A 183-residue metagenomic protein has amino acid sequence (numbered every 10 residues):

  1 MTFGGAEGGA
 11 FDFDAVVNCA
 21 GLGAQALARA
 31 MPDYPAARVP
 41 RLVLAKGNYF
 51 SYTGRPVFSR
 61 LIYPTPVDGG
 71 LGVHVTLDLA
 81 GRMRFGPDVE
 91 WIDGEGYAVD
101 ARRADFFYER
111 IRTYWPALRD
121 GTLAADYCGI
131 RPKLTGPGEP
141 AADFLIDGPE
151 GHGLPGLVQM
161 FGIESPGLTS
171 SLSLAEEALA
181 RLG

Functional and structural regions predicted by a protein language model:
M1, D88-I92, P155-I163: Helix-loop-beta segment of a Rossmann-like dinucleotide-binding subdomain
M1-D12: Conserved beta-strand-loop-beta-strand element in the redox core of flavoprotein oxidoreductases
M1-F3, S51-Y52, R60, H74 (+5 more regions): Functionally constrained cores in energy, signaling, and assembly domains
G5, V39, E164: Generic anion/oxyanion-binding catalytic loop in active/binding sites
A10-A15, C19-G153: Active-site substrate-recognition segment that forms the wall of the catalytic cavity or substrate channel
A141-G183: C-terminal lid/capping helical subdomain adjacent to the catalytic/cofactor pocket in oxidative enzymes
